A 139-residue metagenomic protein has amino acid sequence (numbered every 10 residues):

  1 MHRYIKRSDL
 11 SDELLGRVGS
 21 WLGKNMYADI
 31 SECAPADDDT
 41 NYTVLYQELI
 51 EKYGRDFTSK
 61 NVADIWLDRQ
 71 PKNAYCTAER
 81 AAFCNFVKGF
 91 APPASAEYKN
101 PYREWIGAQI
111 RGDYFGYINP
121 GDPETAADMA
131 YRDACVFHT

Functional and structural regions predicted by a protein language model:
M1-T139: Structured, active/binding-site neighborhoods that engage oxygen-rich ligands
